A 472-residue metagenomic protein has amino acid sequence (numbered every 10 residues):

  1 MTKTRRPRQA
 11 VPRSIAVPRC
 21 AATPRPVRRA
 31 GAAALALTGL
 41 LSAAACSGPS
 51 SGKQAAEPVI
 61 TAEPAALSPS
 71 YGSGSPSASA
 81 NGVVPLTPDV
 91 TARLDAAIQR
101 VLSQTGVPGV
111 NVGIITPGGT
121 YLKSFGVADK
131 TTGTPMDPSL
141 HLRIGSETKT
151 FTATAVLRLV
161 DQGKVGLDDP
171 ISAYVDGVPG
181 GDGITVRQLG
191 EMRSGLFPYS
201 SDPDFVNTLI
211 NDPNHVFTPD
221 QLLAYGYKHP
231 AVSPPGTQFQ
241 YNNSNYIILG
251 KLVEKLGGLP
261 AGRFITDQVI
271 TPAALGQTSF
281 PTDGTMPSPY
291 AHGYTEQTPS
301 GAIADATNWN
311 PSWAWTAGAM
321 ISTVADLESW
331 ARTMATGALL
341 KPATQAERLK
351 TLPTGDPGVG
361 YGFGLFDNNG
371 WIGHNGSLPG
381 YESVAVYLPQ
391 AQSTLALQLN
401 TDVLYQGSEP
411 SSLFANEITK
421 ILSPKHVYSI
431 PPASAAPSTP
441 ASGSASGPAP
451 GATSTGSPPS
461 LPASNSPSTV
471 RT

Functional and structural regions predicted by a protein language model:
M1-S51, P58-T61, A65: Secretory targeting and sorting signals
C46-K123, T266-D267, T307-T472: Catalytic loop of the DD-peptidase/beta-lactamase superfamily, centered on the K-T-G motif and neighboring
P88, T116, F125, D129-Y241: Active-site-proximal loop and beta-strand segments within enzyme catalytic domains
V90, L94, T148-F151, N245 (+1 more regions): Hydrophobic/aromatic residues within well-ordered alpha-helical segments
I98-Q99, V112, G118-T120, H141-D168 (+3 more regions): Active-site SXXK
S103, D176-P179, E254: Alpha-solenoid HEAT/Armadillo repeat architecture
L122, I184-W371, N375-P379: Short, surface-exposed loop or secondary-structure junction motifs that flank catalytic or metal-binding residues
F125-V127, E296, L399: Active-site donor-binding loop signature of nucleotide-sugar glycosyltransferases
